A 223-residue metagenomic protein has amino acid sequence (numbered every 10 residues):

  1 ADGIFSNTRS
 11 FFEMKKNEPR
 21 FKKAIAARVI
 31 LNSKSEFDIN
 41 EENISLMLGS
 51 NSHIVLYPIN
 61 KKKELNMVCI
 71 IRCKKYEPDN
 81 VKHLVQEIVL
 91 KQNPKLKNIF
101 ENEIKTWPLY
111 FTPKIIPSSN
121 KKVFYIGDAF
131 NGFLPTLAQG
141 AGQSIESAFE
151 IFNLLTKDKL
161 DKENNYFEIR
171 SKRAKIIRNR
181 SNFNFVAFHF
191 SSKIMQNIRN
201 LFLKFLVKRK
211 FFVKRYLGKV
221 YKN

Functional and structural regions predicted by a protein language model:
A1-P94: Conserved FAD-binding catalytic core of PHBH/FMO-like flavoproteins
D2, L56, I104-F188: Conserved mid-domain beta->alpha element of the FAD-binding
N7, A26, L84-E87, P108 (+3 more regions): Alpha-helical elements of Rossmann-like donor-binding domains used by nucleotide-donor carbohydrate transfer enzymes
N7-S10, G127, R170, R199: Short, cationic motifs built from Arg/Lys/His that form the positively charged side of catalytic pockets
S10, E168, N179, L217-G218: Phosphate-coordinating loops and pocket residues in cytosolic domains that bind phosphorylated ligands
K75-T106, K159-L160, F167-E168, K172: Flavin-binding catalytic cores
V186-I198: A charged, well-structured terminal subsegment
N200-N223: C-terminal auxiliary extensions adjacent to catalytic cores
